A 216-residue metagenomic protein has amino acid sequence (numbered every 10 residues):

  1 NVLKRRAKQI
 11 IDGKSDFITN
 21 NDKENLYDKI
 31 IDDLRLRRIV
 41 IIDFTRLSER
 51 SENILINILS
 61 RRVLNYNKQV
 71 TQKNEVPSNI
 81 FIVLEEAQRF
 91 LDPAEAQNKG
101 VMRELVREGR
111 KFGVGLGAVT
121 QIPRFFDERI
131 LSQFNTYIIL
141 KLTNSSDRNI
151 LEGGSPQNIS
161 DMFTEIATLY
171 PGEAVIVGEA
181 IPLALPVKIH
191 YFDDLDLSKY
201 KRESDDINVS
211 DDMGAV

Functional and structural regions predicted by a protein language model:
N1-E104, Y170, A174, G178: P-loop NTPase motor domains
A7, Y27-D28, P77, F163 (+2 more regions): Intrinsically disordered, low-complexity regions
F17, F44, Y66, F81 (+7 more regions): Phenylalanine-focused residue identity feature
N21-D28, D32-R35, L142, K201 (+1 more regions): Short N-terminal secondary-structure initiator segments
I54-N57, Q69, L105, E152-G154 (+3 more regions): Surface-exposed beta-strand edges and their flanking turn/coil or helix-capping segments
L59-V63, G100-R103, T136-I138, P156-D161 (+2 more regions): Short, low-complexity, polar/charged sequence segments that are solvent-exposed and flexible
E104-H190: Conserved ATP-driven motor cores of ASCE-family P-loop NTPases powering translocation/secretion/packaging/pilus
P171-V216: Conserved P-loop NTPase motor module
